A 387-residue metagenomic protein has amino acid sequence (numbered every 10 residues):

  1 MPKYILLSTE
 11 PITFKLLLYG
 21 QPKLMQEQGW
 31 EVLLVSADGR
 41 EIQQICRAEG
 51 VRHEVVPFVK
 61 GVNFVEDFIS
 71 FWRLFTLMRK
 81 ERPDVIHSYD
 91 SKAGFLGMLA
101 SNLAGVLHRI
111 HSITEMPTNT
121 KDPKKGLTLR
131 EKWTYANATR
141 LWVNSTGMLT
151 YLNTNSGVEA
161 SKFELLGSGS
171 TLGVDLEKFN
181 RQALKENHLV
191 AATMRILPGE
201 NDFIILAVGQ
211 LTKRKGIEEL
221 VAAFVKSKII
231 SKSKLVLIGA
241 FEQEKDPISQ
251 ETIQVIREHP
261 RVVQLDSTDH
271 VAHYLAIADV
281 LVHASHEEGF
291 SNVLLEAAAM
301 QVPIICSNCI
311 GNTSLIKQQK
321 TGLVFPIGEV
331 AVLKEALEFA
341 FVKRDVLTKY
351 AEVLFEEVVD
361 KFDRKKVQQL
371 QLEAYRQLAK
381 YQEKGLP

Functional and structural regions predicted by a protein language model:
T9-F14, V59-V62, L103-K125, A138-R140 (+1 more regions): A short, histidine- and acid-enriched strand-loop-helix "catalytic/donor-clamping" loop that lines the nucleotide-sugar
F14-G20, F203-K226, L323, A331: A conserved mid-protein helix/loop that constitutes part of the nucleotide-sugar donor-binding site
Q43-R47, K234-R261, L265: Short, structured helix-loop element that forms part of the nucleotide-activated donor/catalytic region
E54, A136-H188: Donor nucleotide-sugar binding/catalytic pocket of nucleotide-sugar-dependent glycosyltransferases
S88-G94, I113: Short His-centered aromatic/hydrophobic patch
S267, H286: Aromatic "clamp/platform" in nucleotide-sugar-dependent glycosyltransferases that forms part of the donor/acceptor
P303-C306: Short hydrophobic beta-strand element within catalytic cores of glycosyltransferases and related nucleotide-activated
Q318-Q319, L323-V330, F339-D345: Conserved acidic donor-binding segment of nucleotide-sugar-dependent glycosyltransferases
